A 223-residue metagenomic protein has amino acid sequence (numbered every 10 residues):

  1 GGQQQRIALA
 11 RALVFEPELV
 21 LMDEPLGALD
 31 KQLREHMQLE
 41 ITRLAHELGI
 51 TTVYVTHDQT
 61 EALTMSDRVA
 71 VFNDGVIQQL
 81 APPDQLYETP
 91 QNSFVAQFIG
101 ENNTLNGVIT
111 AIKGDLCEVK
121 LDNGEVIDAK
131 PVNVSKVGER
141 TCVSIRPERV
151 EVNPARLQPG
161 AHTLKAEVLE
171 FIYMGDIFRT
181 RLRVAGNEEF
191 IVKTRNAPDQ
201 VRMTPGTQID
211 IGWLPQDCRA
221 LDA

Functional and structural regions predicted by a protein language model:
G1-Q97: ABC ATPase nucleotide-binding domains
H36, P90, T104, T163-L164: Short, conserved clusters of charged catalytic residues that mark active-site and nucleotide-handling motifs
N102, I112-A223: Non-catalytic connector elements of ABC transporters
G107: Short beta-strand-centered aromatic/proline hotspots
